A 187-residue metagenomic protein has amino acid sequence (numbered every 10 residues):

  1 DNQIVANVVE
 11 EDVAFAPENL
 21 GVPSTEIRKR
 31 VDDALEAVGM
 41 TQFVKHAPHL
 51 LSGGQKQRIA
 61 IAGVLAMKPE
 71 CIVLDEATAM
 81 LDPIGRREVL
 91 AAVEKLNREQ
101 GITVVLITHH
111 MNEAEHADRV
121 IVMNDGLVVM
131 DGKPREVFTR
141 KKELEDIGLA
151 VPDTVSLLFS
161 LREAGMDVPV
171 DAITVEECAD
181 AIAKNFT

Functional and structural regions predicted by a protein language model:
T25-F43: Conserved ABC ATPase "signature" region
A47-L51, Q55: Conserved ABC ATPase signature
K68: Conserved catalytic motifs of ABC-family nucleotide-binding domains
I72-D75: Catalytic Walker B motif of ABC-type/P-loop ATPase nucleotide-binding domains
D131-G132: ABC ATPase "signature
L144-T187: ABC ATPase nucleotide-binding domains
